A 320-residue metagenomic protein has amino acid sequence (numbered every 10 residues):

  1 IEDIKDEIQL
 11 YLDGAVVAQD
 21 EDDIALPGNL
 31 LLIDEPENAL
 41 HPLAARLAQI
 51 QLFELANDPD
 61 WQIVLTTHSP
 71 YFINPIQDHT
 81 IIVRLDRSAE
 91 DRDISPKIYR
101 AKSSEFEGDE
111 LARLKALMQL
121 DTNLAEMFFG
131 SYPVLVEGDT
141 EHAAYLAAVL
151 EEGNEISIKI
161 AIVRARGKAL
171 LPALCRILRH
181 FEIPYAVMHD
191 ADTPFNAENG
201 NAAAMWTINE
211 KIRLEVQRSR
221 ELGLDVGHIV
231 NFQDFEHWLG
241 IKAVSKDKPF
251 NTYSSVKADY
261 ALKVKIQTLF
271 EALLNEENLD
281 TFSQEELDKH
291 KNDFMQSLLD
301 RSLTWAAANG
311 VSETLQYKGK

Functional and structural regions predicted by a protein language model:
I1-N123, L315-Y317: Switch/communication elements of ASCE P-loop NTPase nucleotide-binding domains
L117-L135, D139-K320: Acidic, Mg2+-coordinating catalytic modules of nucleic-acid enzymes
